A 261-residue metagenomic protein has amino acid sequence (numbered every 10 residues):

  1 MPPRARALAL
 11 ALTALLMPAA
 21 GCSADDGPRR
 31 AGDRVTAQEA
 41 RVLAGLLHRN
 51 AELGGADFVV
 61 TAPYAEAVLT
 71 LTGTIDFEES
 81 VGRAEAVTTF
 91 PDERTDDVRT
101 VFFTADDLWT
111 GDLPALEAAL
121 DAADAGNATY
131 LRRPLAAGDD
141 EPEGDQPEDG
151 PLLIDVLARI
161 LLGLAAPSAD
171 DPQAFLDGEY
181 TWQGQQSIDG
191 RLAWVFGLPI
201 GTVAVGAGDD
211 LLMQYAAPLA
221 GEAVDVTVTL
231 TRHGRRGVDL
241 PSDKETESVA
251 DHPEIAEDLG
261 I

Functional and structural regions predicted by a protein language model:
P2-T74, E78-V81, K244-I261: N-terminal leader/targeting segments and the immediate start of mature chains
A51-G55, V81, D96, D177 (+2 more regions): Extracytoplasmic
F58-P63, R83-P91, A193-I200, Q214-L219: Short beta-strand segments that buttress and anchor functional surface loops
L69-L116: N-terminal beta-strand/beta-hairpin edge segment
A86-R94, A217-E222, E245-H252: Short, solvent-exposed aromatic-acidic interface loops
W109-A166: Acidic/charged, solvent-exposed loop-and-adjacent secondary-structure segments enriched in E/D, K/R, S/T, and G/P
G163-L198: A mid-sequence, solvent-exposed acidic-amphipathic segment
G184-E245: Gly/Pro-enriched, hydrophobic low-complexity segments that function as extracytoplasmic propeptides/linkers
